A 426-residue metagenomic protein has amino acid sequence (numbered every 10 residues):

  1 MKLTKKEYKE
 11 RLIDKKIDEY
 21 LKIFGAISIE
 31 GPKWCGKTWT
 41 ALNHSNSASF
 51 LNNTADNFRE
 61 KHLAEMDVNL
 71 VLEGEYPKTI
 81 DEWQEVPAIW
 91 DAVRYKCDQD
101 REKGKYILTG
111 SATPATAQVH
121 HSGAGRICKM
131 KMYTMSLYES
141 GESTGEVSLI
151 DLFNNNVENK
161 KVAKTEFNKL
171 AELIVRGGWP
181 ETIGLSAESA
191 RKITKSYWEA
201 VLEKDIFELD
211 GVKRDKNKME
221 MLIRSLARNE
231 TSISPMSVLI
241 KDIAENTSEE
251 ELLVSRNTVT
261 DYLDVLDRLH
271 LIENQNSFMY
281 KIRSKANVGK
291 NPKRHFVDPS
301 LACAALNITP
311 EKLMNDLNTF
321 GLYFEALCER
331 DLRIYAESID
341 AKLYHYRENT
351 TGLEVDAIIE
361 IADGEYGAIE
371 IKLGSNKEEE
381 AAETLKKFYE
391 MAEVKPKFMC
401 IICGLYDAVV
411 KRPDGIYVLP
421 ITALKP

Functional and structural regions predicted by a protein language model:
M1-D18: N-terminal pre-Walker A segment at the start of P-loop NTPase domains
K2, Q118-S232: Interdomain motor-coupling "hinge/lid" segment immediately C-terminal to the ATP-binding subdomain of NTP-driven enzymes
K37: Conserved lysine of the Walker
T40: Hydrophobic positions on the alpha1 helix immediately C-terminal to the Walker A/P-loop
A48-P77: Short glycine-rich substrate-engagement loop in P-loop NTPases that contacts/grips substrate
W90-A112: Conserved catalytic/switch belt of AAA+ P-loop NTPases
I183, A187-E365: Accessory nucleic acid-recognition modules appended to NTPase machines
G404-P426: Domain-level recognition of nuclease-like catalytic cores that cleave nucleotide substrates
